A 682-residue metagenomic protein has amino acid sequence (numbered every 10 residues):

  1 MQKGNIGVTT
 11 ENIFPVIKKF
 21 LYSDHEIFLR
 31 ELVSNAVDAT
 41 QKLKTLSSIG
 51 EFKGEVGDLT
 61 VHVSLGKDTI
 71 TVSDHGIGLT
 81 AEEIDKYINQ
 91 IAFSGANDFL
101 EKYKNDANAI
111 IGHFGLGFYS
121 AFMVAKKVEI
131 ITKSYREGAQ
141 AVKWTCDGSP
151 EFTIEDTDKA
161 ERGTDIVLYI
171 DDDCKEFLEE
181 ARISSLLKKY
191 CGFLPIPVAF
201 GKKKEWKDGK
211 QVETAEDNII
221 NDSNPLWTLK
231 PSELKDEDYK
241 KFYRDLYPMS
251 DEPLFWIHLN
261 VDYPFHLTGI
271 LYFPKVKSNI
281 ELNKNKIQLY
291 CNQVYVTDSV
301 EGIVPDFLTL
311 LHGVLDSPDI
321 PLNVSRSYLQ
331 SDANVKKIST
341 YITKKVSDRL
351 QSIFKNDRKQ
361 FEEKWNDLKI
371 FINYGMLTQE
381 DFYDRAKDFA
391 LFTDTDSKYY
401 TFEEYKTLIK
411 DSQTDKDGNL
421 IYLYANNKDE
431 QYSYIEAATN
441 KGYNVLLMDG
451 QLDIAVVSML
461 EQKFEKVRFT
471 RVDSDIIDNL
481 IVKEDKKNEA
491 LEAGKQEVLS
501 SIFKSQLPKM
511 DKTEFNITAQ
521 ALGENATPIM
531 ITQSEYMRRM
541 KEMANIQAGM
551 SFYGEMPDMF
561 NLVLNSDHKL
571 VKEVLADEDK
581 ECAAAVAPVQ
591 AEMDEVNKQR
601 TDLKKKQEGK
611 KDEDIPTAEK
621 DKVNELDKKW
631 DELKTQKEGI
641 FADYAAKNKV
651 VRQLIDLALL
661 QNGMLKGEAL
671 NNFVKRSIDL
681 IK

Functional and structural regions predicted by a protein language model:
M1-F177, S185, A583, A587-K598 (+1 more regions): GHKL (Bergerat-fold) ATPase N-terminal catalytic module, capturing the glycine-rich phosphate-binding loop and acidic
I110, V128-E151, D171-C174, A181-K682: GHKL/Bergerat-fold ATPase module in large chromosome/replication-associated machines
